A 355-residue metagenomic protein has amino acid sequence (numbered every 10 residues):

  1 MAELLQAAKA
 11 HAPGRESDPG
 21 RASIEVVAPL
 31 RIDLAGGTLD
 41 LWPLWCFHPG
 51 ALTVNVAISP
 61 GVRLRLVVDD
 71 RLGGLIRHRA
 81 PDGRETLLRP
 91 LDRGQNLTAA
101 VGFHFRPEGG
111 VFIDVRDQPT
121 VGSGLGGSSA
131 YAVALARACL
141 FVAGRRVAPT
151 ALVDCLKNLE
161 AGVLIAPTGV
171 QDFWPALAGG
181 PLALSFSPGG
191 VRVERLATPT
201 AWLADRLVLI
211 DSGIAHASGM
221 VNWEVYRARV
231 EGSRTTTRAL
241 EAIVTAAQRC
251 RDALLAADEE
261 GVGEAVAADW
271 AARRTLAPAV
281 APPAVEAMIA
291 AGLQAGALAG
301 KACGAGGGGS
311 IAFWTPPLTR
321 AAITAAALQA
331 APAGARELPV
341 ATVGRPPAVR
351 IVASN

Functional and structural regions predicted by a protein language model:
M1-D33, L39-W42, F47, N55-I58 (+7 more regions): C-terminal nucleotide
G110-F112: Residues at or immediately flanking beta-strands
V121-S123: Helix-loop-helix module between adjacent transmembrane segments
L125, K301-A302: A phosphate-binding catalytic loop at a beta-strand-loop-alpha-helix junction that coordinates phosphoryl groups
L125-P149, L177: DPxDG-like acidic metal-binding loop motif
G308-S310: Glycine-rich active-site/cofactor-binding loop and its immediate structural neighborhood
